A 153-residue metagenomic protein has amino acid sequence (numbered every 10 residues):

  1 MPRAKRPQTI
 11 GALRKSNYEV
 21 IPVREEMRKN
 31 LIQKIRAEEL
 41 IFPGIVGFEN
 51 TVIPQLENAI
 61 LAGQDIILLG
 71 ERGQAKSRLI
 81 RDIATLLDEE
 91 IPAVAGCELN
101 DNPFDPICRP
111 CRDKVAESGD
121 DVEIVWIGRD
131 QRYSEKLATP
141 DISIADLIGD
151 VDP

Functional and structural regions predicted by a protein language model:
P2-P153: Conserved ASCE/P-loop NTPase catalytic core
